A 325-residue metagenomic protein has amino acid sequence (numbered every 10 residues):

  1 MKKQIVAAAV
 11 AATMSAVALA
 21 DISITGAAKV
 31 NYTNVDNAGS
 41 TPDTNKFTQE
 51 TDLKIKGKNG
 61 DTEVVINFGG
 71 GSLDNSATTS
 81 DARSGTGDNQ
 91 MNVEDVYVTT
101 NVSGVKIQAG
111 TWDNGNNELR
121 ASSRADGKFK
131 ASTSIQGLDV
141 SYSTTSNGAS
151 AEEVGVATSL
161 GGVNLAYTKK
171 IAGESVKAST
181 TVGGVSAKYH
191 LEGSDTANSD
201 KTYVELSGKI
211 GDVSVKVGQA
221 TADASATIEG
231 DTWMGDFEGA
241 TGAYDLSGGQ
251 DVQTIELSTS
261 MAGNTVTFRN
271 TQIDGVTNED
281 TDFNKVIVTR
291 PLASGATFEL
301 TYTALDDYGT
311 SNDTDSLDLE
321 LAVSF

Functional and structural regions predicted by a protein language model:
K2-G148, E152, A157-V163, T168-I171 (+4 more regions): Beta-barrel outer-membrane channel/assembly domains of diderm bacteria
D195-D200, S247-G248, T277-E279: Active-site glycine- and acidic-residue-rich loops that bind and position anionic ligands or nucleotide-like cofactors
N198-T227, D231: Long, well-ordered mid-to-C-terminal structural blocks that present hydrophobic/aromatic surfaces
A226-S247: Flexible internal linker/loop segments at domain or repeat junctions
